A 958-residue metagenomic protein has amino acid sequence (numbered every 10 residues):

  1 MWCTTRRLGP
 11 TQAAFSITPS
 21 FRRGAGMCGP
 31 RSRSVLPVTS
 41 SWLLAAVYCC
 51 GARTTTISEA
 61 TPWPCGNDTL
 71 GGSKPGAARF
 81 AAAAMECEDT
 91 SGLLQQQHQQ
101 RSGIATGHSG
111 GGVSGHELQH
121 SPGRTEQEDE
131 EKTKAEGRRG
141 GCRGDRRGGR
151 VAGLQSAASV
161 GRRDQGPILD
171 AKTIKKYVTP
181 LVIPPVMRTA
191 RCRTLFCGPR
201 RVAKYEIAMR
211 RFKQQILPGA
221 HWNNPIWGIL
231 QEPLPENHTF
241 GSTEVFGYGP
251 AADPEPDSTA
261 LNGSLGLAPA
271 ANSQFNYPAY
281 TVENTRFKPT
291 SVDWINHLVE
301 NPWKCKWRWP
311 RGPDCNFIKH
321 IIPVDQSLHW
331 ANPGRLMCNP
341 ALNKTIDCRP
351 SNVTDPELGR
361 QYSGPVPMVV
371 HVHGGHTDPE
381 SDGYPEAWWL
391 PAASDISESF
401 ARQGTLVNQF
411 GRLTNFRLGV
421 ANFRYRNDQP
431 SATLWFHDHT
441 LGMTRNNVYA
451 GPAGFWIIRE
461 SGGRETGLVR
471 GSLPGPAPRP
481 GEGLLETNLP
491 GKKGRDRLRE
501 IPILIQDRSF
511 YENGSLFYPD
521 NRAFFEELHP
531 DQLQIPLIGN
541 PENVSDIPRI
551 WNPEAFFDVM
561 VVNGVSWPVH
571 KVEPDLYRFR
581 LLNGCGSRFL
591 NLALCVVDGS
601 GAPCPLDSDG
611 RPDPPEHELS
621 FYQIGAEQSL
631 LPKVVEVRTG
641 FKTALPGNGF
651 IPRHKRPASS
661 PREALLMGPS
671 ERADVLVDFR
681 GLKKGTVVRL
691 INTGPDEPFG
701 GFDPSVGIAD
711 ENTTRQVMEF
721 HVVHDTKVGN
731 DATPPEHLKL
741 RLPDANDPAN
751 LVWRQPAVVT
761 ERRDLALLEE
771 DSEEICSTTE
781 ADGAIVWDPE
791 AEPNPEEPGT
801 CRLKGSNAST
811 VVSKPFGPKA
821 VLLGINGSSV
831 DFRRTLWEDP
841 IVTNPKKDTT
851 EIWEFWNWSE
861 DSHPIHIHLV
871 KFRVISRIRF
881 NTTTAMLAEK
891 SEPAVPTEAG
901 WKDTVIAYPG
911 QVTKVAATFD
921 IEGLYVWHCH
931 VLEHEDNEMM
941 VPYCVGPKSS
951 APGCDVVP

Functional and structural regions predicted by a protein language model:
R33-T54: Cleavable N-terminal signal peptides of Sec/SRP-targeted secreted and luminal proteins
T55-A157: N-terminal, immediately post-signal peptide pro-regions of secreted/luminal proteins
C142, R147-H371, H376-P391, D395-I396 (+8 more regions): N-terminal, post-signal-peptide metal-ligating segments of extracellular/periplasmic oxidoreductases, dominated by
P218, D293, N301-R311, A450 (+3 more regions): Short, hydrophobic/aromatic beta-strand segments
W294-L298, L581-C585, N692, F855-S859: Asparagine-centered strand-capping/turn motif at beta-strand->loop junctions
L298-E300, L328-T466, T643, I651-D725 (+2 more regions): Extracellular/periplasmic metallocenter environments
T377-S394, I505-E512, F517-A745: Histidine- and aromatic-rich segments of cupredoxin/plastocyanin-like copper-binding domains
V596-S600, D613-L630, W858-T897, L932-E935 (+1 more regions): Active/binding-pocket-proximal capping segment
